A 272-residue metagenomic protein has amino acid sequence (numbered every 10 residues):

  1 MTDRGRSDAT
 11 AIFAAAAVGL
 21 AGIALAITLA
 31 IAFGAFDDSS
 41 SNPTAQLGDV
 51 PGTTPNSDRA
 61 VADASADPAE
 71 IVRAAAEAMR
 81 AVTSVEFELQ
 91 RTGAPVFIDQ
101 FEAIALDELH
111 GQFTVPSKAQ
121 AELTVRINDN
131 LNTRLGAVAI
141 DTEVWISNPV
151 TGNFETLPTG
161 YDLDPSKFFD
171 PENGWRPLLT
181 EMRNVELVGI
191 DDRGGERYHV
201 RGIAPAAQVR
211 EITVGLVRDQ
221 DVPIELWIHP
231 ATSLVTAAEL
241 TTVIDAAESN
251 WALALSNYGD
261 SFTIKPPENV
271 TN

Functional and structural regions predicted by a protein language model:
T2-R4, D8-K118, F262-N272: N-terminal leader/targeting segments and the immediate start of mature chains
I71-E77, E108-S117, G136-D141, I224-P230 (+1 more regions): Extended lipid/amphipathic-ligand handling interfaces
A81-E88, P116-T124, G194-R201, S233-A238: Short, hydrophobic/aromatic-rich segments at coil-to-beta transitions
G93-E102, D129-N130, Q208-V217, A246: Flexible, membrane-facing loop/turn or short amphipathic-helix motifs that contact lipid bilayers or gate lipid-binding
E108-G174: An acidic-aromatic
L123-N132, T151-G152, A238-A247, N269-N272: Short, solvent-exposed aromatic-acidic interface loops
T159-G195: Solvent-exposed helix/loop surface patches that form functional interfaces
Y198-V270: Gly/Pro-enriched, hydrophobic low-complexity segments that function as extracytoplasmic propeptides/linkers
